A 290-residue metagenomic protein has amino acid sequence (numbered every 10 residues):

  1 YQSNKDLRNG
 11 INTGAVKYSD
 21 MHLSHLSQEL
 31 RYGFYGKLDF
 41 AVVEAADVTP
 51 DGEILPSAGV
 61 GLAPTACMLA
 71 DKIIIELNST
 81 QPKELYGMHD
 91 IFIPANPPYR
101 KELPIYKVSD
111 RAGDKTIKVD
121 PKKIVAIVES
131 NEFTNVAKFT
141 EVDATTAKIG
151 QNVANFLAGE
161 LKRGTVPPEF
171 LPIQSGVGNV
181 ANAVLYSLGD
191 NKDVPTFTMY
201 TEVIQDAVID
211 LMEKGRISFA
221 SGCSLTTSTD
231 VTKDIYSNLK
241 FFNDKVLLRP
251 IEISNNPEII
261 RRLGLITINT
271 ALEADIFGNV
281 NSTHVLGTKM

Functional and structural regions predicted by a protein language model:
Y1-M290: Conserved alpha/beta enzyme-core scaffold
